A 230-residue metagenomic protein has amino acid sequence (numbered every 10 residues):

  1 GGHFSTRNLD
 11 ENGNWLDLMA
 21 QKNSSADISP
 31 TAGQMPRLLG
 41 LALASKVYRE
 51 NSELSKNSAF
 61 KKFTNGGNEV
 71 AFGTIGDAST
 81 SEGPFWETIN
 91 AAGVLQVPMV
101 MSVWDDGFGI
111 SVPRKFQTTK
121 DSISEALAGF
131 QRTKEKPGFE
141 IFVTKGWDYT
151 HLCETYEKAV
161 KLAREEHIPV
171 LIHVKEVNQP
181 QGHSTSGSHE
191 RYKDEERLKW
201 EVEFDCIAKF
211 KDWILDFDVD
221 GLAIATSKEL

Functional and structural regions predicted by a protein language model:
G1-Q96, S102, P113-F130: Cofactor-binding active-site loop characterized by glycine-rich and histidine/acidic residues
R49, F63-G67, K120-K158, V202-L230: Conserved thiamine diphosphate
I75-S81, V103-G109, W147-T150, E176-N178: Acidic, glycine-rich active-site loops and adjacent beta-strand->loop/helix elements that engage anionic groups
F85-T88, E154-K161: Glycine-rich, charged/polar anion/phosphate-binding loops that engage phosphate groups from diverse ligands
V97-M99, H167-I168: Loop/turn elements at helix/coil->beta-strand transitions in domains of secreted/extracellular proteins
P98-V103, E140-V143: Short hydrophobic alpha-helical runs that function as membrane-insertion/retention elements
F116-E135, N178-D194: Flexible glycine/proline-rich, aromatic-decorated loop/lid segments
K161-L230: Glycine/aspartate-rich loop-and-adjacent alpha/beta segment that forms the canonical ThDP
